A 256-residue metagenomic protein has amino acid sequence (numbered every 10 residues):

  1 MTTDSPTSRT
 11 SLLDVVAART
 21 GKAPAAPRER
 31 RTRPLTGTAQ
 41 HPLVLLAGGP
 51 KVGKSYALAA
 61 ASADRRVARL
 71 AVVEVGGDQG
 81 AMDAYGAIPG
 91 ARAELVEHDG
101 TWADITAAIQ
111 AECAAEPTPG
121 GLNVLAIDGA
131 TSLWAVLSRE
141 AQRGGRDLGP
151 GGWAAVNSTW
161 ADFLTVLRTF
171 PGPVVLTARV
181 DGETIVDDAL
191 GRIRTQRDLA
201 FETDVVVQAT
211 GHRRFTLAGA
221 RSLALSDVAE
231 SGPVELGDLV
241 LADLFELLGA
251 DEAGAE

Functional and structural regions predicted by a protein language model:
T2-R30, T36-P42, R213-E256: C-terminal regions of RecA-like/P-loop NTPase motor modules
A25-G121: Conserved P-loop
V72, D128, T203: Residue-level signature of catalytic and energy-coupling elements of molecular machines, predominantly ATP/GTP-dependent
D104-N123, S132-L137, E230-G249: P-loop NTPase motor domains
V124-R197: P-loop NTPase motor core
T165-L241: Phosphate-binding/switch region of NTP-binding enzymes
